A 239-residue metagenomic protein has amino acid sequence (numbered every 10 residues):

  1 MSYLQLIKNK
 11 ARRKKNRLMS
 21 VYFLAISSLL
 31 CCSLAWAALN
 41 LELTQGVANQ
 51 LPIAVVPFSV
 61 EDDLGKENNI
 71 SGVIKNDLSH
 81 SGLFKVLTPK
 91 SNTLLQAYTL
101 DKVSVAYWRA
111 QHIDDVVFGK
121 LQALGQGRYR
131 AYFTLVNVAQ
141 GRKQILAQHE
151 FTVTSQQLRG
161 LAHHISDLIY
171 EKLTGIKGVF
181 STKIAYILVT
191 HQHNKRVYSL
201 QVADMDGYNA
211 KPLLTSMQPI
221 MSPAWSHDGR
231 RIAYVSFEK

Functional and structural regions predicted by a protein language model:
L39, T99-L168: Amphipathic beta-strand/beta-sheet edge segments enriched in Tyr/Trp
E42-V105, V117: Short beta-strand->alpha-helix linker/helix-N-cap micro-motif that forms a surface specificity/interaction loop
K177, V189-S199, M217-Q218, V235-K239: A flexible loop/linker signature enriched in serine peptidases of the S9 family
G178-F180, H227-D228: Residue-level detector of Asp-centered blade-edge/turn motifs that repeat once per structural unit in beta-propeller
D204-M221: Multi-bladed beta-propeller domains
